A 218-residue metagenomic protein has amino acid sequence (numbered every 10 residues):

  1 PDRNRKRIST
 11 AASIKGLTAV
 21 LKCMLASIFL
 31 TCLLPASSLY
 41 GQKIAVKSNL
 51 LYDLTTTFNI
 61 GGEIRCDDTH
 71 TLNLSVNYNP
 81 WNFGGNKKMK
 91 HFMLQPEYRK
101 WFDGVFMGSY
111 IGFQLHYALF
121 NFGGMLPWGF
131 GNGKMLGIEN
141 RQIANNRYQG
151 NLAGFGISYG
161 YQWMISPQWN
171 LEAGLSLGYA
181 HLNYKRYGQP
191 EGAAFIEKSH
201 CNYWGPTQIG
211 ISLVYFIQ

Functional and structural regions predicted by a protein language model:
D2-N4: Intrinsic-disorder-associated, low-complexity terminal segments enriched in Asp/Asn/His/Tyr and depleted of Lys/Arg
S27-F29, L39: Cleavable N-terminal signal peptides
P35-G41: Sec/Tat signal peptide C-region and signal peptidase I cleavage site
K43, T55, H91, L152-G154 (+1 more regions): Membrane-spanning beta-strands of outer-membrane beta-barrel proteins
A45-D53: Short strand-turn segments of transmembrane beta-barrel domains in outer membranes, especially the first one or two
I64-A173, S212-Y215: Gram-negative (and chloroplast) outer-membrane scaffold detector with strong preference for beta-barrel transmembrane
Y203-Q218: Outer-membrane beta-barrel "beta-signal"
